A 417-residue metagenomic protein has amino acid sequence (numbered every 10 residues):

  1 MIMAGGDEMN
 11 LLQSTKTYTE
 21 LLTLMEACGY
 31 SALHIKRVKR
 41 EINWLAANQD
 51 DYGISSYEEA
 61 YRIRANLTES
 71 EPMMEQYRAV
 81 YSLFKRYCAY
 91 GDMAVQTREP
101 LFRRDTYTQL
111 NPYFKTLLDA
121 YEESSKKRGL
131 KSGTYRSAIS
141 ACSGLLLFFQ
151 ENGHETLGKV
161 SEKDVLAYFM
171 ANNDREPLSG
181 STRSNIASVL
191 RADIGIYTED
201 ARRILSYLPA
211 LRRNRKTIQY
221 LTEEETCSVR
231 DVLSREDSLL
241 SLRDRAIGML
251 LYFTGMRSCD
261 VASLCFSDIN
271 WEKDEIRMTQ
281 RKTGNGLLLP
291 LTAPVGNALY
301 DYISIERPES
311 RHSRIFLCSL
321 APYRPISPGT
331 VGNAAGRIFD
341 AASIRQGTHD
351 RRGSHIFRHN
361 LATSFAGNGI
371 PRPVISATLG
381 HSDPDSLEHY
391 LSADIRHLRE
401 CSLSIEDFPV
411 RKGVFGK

Functional and structural regions predicted by a protein language model:
I2-K417: Conserved catalytic core of the tyrosine transesterase superfamily
